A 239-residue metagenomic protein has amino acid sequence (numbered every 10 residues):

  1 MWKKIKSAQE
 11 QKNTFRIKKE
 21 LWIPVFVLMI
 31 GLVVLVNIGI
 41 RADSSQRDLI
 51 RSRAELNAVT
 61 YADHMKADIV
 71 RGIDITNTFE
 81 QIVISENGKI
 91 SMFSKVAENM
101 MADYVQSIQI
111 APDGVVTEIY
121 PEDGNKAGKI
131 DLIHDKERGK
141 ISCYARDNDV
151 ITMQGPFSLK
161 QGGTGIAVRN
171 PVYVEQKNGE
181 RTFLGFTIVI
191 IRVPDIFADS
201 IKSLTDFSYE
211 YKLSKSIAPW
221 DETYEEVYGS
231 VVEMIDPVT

Functional and structural regions predicted by a protein language model:
M1-M29: Positive-inside N-terminal membrane-insertion signal
A8, V33, M234-V238: Compositionally biased, intrinsically disordered low-complexity segments
Q9, A58, A62, K66-I69 (+5 more regions): Generic secondary-structure transition motif, activating predominantly at the C-termini of alpha-helices
K12, R16, A42, L56-N57 (+1 more regions): Hydrophobic alpha-helical segments, principally membrane-spanning helices and signal/leader peptides
K12-N13, K66-A67, E137: A general, composition-driven signal for non-globular sequence regions
E20-G88: Juxtamembrane extracytoplasmic/periplasmic/luminal helical "stalk" adjacent to the first N-terminal
R51-E55, I84-T239: Intrinsically disordered, low-complexity polar/acidic regions
